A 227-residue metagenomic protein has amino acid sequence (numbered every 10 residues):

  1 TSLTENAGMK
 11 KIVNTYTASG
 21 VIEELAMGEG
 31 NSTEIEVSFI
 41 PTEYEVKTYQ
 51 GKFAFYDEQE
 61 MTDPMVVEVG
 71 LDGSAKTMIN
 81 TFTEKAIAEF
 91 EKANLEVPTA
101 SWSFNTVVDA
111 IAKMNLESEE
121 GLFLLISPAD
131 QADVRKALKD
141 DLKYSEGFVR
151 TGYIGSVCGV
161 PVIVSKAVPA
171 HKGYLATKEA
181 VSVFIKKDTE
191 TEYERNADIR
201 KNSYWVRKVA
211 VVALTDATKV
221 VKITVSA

Functional and structural regions predicted by a protein language model:
T1-K47: Assembly/oligomerization interface modules of large self-assembling protein complexes
E5-N6, V37-E43, A137-A227: Sequence/fold signature of self-assembling virion shell proteins
K10, Q50, G121, G159 (+1 more regions): Broad gene-expression machinery/nucleic-acid interaction feature
N14-A18, Y56, S127-A129, S165 (+1 more regions): Structured loops at beta-to-helix junctions and adjacent beta-edge loops in soluble globular domains
V21-E24, D63, D133-K136, A213-T215: Short helix/loop capping segments that flank catalytic or ligand/cofactor-binding pockets
Q50-E120, K222-A227: Alpha-helical scaffold segments that mediate packing/assembly in large oligomeric complexes
Y56, L125-D130, A176-T177, D216: Helix N-cap / beta->alpha transition motif
F90-V160, S165: Extended, solvent-exposed, turn-rich assembly/linker loops in the middle of proteins
